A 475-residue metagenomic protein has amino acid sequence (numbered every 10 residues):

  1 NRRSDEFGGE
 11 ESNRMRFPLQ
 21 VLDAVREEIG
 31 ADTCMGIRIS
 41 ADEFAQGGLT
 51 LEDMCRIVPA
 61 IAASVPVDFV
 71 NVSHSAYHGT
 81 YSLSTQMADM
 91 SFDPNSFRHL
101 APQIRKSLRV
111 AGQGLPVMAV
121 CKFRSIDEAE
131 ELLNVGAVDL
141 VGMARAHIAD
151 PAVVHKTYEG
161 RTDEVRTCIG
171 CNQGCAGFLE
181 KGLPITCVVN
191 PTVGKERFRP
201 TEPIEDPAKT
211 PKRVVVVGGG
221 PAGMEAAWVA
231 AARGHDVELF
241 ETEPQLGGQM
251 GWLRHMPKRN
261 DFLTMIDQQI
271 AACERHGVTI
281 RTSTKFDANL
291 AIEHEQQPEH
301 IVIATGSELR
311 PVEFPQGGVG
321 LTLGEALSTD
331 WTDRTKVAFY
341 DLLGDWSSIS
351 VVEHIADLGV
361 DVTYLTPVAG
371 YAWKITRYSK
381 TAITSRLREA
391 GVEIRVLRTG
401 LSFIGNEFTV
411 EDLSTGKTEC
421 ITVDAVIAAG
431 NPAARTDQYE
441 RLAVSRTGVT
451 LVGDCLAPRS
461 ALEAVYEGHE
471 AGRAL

Functional and structural regions predicted by a protein language model:
N1-V217, P221, E225-A232, D236-V237 (+1 more regions): Flavin-dependent oxidoreductase catalytic cores
V67, V138, P298-E299, V423-D424: Local beta-strand N-terminus motif with an aromatic residue
V70, I104, L132, A144 (+8 more regions): Hydrophobic, well-ordered secondary-structure elements that form the walls of internal hydrophobic environments
S84-M90, D139, M250-K258, T450-A457: Short beta-alpha connecting loops at secondary-structure transitions that line or flank enzyme active sites
Q113, A137, C273-I280, Q316-V319 (+3 more regions): A short helix-to-beta-strand connector/capping loop
L133, A208-T242, L246, R281-Q297 (+3 more regions): Rossmann-like dinucleotide/flavin-binding elements
A176-P191, A390, R459-L462, H469-L475: Flexible, Lys/Arg-rich cytosolic regulatory linkers and terminal tails that connect or flank
D236-H276, D345-R398: Rossmann-like dinucleotide-binding cores of NAD(P)H-dependent redox enzymes
